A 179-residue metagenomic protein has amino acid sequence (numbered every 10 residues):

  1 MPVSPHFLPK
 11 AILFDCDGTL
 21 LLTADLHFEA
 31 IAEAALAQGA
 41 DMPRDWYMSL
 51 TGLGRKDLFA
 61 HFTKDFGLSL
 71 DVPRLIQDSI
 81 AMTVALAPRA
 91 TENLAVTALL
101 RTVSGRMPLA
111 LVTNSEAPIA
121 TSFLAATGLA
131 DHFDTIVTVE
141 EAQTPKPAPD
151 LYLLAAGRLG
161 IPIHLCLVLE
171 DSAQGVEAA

Functional and structural regions predicted by a protein language model:
P2, L8, A85-L111, A117 (+1 more regions): Short, acidic loop-to-helix structural element flanking the phosphoryl-transfer center in phosphate-processing enzymes
P2-M48: Active-site neighborhood of HAD-like aspartate-dependent phosphohydrolases
L26-E29, D57, P118-I119, A173-Q174: Short alpha-helical
A32-A35, G54-L68, F123, A156: Helix-loop "lid/cap" segments that line or gate small-molecule binding pockets
A40-M42, L68, L129, G160-I161: Helix N-cap/coil-helix junction residues
D41-M42, H61-A98: Metal-dependent phosphoesterase signature
R89, A110, E116-L167, A173-E177: Substrate-recognition "cap/lid" segment bordering the active-site pocket of phosphatases
